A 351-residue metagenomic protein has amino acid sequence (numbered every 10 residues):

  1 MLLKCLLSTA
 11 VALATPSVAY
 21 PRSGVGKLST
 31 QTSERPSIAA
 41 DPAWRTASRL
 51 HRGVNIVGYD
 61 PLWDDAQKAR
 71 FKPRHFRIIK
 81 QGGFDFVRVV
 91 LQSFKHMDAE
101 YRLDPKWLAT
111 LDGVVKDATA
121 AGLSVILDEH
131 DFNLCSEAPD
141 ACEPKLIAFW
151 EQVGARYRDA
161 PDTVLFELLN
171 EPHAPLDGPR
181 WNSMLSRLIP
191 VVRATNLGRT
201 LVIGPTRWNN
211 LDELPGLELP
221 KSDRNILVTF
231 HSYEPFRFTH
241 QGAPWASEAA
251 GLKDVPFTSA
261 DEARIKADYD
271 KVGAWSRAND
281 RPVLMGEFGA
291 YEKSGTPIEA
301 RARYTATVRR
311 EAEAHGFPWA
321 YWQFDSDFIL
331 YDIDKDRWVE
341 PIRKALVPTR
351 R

Functional and structural regions predicted by a protein language model:
M1-L6: N-terminal export leaders
T9-S17: Hydrophobic h-region of N-terminal signal peptides that target proteins for export in Gram-negative bacteria
Y20-F86, Y101-R102, W275, A345: N-terminal carbohydrate-binding accessory modules
A40, I147-E262, K266-A290, T307 (+1 more regions): Active-site region of glycoside hydrolase catalytic domains
N55-P73, S93-D104, R237-E262: Acidic/histidine-rich helix-loop elements that form or flank divalent-metal/phosphate-binding sites at the catalytic
L62-A66, S93-A109, H130-K145, T296 (+2 more regions): Surface-exposed, active-site-proximal loop segments in enzymatic domains
F76-D85, L103-E129, S136-L165, M184-T195 (+1 more regions): An active-site-proximal structural segment forming one wall of the substrate-binding cleft that immediately precedes
G295-R351: Aromatic-rich peripheral "rim/lid" segments of glycoside hydrolase catalytic domains that contact and position glycan
